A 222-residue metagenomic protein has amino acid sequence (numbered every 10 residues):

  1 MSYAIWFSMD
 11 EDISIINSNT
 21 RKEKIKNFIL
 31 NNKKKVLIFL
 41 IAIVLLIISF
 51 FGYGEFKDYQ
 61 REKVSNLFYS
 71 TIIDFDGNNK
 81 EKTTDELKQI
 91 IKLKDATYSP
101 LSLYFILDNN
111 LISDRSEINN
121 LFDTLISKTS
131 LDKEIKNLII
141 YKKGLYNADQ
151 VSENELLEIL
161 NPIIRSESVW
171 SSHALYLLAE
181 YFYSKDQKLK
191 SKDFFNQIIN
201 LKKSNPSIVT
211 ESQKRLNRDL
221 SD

Functional and structural regions predicted by a protein language model:
S2-L45: N-terminal positive-inside, membrane-proximal cytosolic segments immediately preceding the first
D10-S18, I73, S127-L131: Acidic, proline/glycine-rich low-complexity intrinsically disordered segments
L46-N66: Transmembrane signal-anchor/signal-peptide helices with a preference for the extracytoplasmic
R61, K80-E81, R115-S116, E153 (+1 more regions): TPR-repeat structural position
S70-L101: Short extracytoplasmic
K82-I90, L121-L125, L160: Amphipathic alpha-helices of TPR/Sel1-like and other helical repeat/solenoid scaffolds
K94-T97, L103, N110, L125-D222: Soluble extracytoplasmic domains of inner/organellar membrane proteins
